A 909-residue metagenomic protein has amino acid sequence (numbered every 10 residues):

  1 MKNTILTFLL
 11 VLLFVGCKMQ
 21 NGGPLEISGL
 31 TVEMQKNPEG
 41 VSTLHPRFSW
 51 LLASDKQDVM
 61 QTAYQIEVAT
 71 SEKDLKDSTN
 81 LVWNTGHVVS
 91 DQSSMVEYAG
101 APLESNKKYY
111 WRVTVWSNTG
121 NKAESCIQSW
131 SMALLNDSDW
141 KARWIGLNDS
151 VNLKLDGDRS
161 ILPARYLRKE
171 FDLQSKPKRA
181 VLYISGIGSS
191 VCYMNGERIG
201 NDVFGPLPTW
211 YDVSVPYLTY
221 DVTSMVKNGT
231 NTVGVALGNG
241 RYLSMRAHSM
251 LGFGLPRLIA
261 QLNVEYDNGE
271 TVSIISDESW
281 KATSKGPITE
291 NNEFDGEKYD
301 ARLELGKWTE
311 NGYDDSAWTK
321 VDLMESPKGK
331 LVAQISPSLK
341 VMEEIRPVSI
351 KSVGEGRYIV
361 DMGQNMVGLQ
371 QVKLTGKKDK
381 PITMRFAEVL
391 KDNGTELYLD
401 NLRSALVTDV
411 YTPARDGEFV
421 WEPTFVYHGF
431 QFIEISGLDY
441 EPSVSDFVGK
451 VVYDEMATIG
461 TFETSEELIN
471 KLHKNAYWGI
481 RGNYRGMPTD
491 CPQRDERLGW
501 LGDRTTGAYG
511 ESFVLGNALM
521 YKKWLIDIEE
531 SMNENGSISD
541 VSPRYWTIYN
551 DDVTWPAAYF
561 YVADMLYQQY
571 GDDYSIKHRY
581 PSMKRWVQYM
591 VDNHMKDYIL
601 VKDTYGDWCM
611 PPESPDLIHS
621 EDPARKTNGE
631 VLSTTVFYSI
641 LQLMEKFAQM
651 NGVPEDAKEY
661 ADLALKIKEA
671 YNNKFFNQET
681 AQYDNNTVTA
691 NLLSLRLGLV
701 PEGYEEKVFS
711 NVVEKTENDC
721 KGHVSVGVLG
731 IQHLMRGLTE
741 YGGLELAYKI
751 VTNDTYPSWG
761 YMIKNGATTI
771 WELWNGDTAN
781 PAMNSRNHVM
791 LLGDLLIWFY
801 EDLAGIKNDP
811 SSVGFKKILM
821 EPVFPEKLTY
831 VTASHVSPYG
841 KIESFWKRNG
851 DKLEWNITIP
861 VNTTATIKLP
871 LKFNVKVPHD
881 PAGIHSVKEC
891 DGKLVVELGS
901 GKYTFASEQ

Functional and structural regions predicted by a protein language model:
K2-F8: Sec-dependent signal peptide recognition, specifically the positively charged N-region followed immediately by
V15-G16: C-terminal motif of bacterial Sec signal peptides marking the signal peptidase cleavage site
G23-K108, R112-R494, G502-D503, L519-M520 (+4 more regions): Extracellular/oxidizing-compartment recognition motifs
L155-L162, V181, I199, L207-Y211 (+19 more regions): Alpha-helix capping and helix-loop boundary segments enriched in small/acidic/polar residues
A180-I184, L369-E388, F425, S436 (+5 more regions): Alpha-helical support elements that line or immediately flank enzyme active sites and cofactor-binding pockets
S189, I259, I275-S284, F432 (+10 more regions): Active-site acid/base region of carbohydrate-active enzymes
V233, Y299, D495-E496, V514 (+8 more regions): C-terminal capping/lid segments that line or modulate ligand- or cofactor-binding pockets
R257-N263, I274-G312, A333-S338, M342-E343 (+1 more regions): Non-catalytic C-terminal accessory modules of carbohydrate-active enzymes
